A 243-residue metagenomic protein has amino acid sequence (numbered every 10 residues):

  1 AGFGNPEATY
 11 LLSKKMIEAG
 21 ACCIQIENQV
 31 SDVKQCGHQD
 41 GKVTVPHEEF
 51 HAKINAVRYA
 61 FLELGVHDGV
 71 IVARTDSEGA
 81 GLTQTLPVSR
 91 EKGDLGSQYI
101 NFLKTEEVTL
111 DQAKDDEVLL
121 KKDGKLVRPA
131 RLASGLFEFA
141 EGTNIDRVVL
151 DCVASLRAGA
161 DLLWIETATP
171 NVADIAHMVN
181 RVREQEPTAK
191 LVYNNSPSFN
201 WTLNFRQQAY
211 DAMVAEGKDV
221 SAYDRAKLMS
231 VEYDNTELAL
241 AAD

Functional and structural regions predicted by a protein language model:
G2-D243: Alpha/beta enzyme core
